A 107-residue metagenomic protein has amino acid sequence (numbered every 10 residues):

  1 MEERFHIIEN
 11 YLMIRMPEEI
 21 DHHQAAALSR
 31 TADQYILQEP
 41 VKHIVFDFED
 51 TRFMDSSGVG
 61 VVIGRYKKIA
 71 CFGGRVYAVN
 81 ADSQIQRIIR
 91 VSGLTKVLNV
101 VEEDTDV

Functional and structural regions predicted by a protein language model:
M1-R15: Short beta-strand/loop segment at the start of cytosolic alpha/beta domains
I8, E49, T105: Conserved catalytic submotifs in the C-terminal HATPase_c
M16, V107: Short histidine
E19-V97: Amphipathic alpha-helical interaction surfaces in cytosolic regulatory modules
A81, D104-T105: Short, ordered loop/turn segments at secondary-structure junctions
N99-E103: Short acidic-hydrophobic, aromatic-tinged amphipathic segments that line or gate anion-handling sites
